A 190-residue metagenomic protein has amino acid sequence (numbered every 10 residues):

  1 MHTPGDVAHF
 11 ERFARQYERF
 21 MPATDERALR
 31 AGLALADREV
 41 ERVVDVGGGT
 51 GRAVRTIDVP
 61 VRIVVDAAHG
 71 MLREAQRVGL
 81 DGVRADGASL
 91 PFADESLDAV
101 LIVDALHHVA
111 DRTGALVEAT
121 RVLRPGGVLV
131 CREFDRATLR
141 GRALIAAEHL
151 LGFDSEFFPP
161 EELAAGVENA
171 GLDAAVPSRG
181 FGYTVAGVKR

Functional and structural regions predicted by a protein language model:
M1-R38, R52-T56, G70-M71, L144-A147: Conserved class I S-adenosyl-L-methionine
H2-P4, Q16-P22, T50-A53, V130-A186: C-terminal alpha-helical "lid/dimerization" subdomain adjacent to the S-adenosyl-L-methionine
V40-R42: Nucleotide donor/acceptor-binding cores
V44-S89: Class I SAM-dependent methyltransferase SAM/SAH-binding core
L101: A conserved beta-strand element that flanks and buttresses the S-adenosyl-L-methionine
D104-A105: Short catalytic micro-motifs in class I SAM-dependent methyltransferases
T113-P125: A short glycine-rich, Lys/Arg-flanked "PGG" loop and its adjoining helix->strand segment in the class I
